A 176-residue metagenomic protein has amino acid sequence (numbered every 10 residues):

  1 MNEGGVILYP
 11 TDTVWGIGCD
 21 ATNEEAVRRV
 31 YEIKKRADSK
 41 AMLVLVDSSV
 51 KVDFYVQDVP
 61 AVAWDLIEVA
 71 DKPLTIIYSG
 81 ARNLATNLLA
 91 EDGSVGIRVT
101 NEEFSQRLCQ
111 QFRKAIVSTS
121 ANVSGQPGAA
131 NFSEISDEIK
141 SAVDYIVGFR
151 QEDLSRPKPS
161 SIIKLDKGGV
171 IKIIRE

Functional and structural regions predicted by a protein language model:
M1-E176: Active-site-adjacent structural elements in enzyme catalytic cores
